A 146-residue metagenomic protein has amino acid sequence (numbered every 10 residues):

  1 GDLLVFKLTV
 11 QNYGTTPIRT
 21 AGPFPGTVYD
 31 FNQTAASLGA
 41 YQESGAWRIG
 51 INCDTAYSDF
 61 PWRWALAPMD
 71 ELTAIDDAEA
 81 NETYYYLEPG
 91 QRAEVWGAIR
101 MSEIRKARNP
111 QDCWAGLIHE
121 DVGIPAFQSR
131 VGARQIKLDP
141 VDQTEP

Functional and structural regions predicted by a protein language model:
D2-F6: Structural beta-strand segments of beta-rich domains
K7-Q11, A98-R100: Short edge beta-strand/loop segments characteristic of extracellular beta-sandwich folds
T9-P17, N32: Asparagine-centered strand-capping/turn motif at beta-strand->loop junctions
T16-T20, A115: Tryptophan-centric aromatic hotspots in well-structured domains and transmembrane helices
G22-G26: Short Gly/aromatic-enriched secondary-structure transition segments
V28-M69, D121-A126: Short aromatic-acidic-glycine turn motif
A46-R48, S58-K106: Intrinsically disordered, low-complexity Pro/Gly/Ser/Thr-rich segments with frequent PxxP/GP/PP motifs and embedded
M101-D142: Terminal connector regions
